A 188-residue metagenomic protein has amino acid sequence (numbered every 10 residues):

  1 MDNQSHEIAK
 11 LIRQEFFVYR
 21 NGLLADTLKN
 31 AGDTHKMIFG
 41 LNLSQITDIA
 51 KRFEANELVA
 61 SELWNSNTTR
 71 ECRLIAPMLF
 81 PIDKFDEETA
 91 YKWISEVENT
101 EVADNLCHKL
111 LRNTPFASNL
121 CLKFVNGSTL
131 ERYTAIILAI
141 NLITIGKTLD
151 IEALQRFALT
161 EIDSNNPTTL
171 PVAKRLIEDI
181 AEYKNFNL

Functional and structural regions predicted by a protein language model:
M1-L188: Alpha-helical scaffold domains
